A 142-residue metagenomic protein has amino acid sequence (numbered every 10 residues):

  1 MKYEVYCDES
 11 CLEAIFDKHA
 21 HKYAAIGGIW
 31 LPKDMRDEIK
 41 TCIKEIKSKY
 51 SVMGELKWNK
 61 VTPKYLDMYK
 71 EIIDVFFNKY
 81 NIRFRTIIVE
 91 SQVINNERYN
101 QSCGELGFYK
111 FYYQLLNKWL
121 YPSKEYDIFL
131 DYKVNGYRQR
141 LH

Functional and structural regions predicted by a protein language model:
M1-H142: Phosphate-ester processing/binding pockets and catalytic centers
